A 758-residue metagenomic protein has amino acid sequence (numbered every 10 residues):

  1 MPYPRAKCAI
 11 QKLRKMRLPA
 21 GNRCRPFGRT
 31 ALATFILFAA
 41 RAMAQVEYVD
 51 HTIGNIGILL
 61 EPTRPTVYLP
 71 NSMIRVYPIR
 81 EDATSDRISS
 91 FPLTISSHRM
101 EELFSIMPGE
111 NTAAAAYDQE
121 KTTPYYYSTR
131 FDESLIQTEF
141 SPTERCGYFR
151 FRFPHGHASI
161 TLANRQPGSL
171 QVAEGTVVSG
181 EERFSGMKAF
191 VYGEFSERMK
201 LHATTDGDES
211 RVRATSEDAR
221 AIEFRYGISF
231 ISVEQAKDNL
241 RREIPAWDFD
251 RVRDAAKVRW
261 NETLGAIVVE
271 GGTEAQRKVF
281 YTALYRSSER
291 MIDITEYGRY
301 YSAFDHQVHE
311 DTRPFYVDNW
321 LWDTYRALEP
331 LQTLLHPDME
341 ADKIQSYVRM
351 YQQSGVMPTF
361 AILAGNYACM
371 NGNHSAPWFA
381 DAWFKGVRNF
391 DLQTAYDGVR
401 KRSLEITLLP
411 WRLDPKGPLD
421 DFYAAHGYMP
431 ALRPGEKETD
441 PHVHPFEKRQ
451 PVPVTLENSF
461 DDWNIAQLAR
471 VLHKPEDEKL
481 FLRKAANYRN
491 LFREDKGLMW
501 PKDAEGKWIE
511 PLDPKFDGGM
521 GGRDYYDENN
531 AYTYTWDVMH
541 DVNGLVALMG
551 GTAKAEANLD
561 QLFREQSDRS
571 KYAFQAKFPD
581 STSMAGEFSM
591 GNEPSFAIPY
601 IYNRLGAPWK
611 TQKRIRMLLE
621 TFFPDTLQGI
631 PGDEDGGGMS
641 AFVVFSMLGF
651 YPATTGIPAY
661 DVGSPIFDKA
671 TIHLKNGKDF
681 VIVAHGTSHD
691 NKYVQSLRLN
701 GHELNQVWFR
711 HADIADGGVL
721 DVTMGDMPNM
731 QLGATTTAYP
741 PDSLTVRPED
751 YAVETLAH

Functional and structural regions predicted by a protein language model:
M1-P26: N-terminal secretory signal peptides that target proteins for export/translocation
G28-I36: Sec-dependent signal peptide hydrophobic core
F35-A44: Hydrophobic h-region of N-terminal signal peptides that target proteins for export in Gram-negative bacteria
A44-E329, T333-P377, W383-L456, N464-N490 (+9 more regions): Accessory carbohydrate-recognition regions in carbohydrate-active enzymes
D461: ATP-dependent phospho-/nucleotidyl transfer catalytic cores
